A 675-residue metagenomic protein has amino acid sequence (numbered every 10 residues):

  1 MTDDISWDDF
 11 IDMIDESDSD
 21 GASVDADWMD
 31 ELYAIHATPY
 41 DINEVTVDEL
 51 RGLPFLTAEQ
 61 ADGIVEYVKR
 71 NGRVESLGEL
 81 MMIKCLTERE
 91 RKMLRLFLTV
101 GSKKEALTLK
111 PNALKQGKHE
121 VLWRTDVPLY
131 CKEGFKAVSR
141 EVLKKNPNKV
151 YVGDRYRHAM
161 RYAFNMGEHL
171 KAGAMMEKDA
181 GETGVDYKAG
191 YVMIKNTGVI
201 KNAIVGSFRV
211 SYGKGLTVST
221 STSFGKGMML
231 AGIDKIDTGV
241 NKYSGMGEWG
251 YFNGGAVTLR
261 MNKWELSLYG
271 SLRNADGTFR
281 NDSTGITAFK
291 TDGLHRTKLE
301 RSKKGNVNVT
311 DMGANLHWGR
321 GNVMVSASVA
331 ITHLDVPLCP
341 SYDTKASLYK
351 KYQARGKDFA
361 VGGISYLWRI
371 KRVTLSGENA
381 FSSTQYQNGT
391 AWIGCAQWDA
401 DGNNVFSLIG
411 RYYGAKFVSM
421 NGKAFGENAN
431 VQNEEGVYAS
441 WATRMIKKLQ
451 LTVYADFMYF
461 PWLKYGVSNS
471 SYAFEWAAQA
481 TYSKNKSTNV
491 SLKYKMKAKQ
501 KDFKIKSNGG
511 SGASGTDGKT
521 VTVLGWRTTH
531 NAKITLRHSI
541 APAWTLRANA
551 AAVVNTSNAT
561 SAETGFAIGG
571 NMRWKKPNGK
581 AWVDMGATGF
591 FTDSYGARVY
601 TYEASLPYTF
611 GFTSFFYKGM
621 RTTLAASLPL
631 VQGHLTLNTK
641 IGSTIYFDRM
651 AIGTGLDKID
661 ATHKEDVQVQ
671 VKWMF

Functional and structural regions predicted by a protein language model:
M1-T183, Y187-M193, G198, N202 (+1 more regions): Compositionally biased linear targeting/interaction segments
E133, G213-G215, S267, D276-F279 (+3 more regions): Short helix/loop capping segments that flank catalytic or ligand/cofactor-binding pockets
V138-P147, T287-R296, K345-A346, G512-G518: A solvent-exposed, charged loop/short amphipathic helix patch at secondary-structure junctions
Y151-R155, G250-F252, V307-P340, K351-F675: Exposed, low-structure sequence patches enriched in small/polar residues
M175-A189, N241-E248, S302-G305, A380-Y386 (+1 more regions): Outer-membrane beta-barrel proteins
G181-V240, S244-D276, G402-S419, G579-Y595: Outer membrane beta-barrel
K214, V218-M246, N274-K303, G356-F359 (+2 more regions): A subset of solvent-exposed loop/turn segments in beta-rich extracellular surface proteins, enriched in glycine
W249-T297, G305-H317: Aromatic- and glycine-enriched pocket-lining scaffold segments that form the walls of small-molecule binding clefts
